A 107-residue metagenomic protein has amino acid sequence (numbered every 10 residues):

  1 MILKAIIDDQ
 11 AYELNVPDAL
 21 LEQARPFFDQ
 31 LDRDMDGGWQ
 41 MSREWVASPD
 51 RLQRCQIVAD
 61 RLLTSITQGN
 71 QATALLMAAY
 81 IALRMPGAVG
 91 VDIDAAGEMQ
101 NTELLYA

Functional and structural regions predicted by a protein language model:
M1-L75, T102-A107: Compositionally biased, non-globular sequence tracts
A72-A107: Short, compact, well-ordered microdomains
